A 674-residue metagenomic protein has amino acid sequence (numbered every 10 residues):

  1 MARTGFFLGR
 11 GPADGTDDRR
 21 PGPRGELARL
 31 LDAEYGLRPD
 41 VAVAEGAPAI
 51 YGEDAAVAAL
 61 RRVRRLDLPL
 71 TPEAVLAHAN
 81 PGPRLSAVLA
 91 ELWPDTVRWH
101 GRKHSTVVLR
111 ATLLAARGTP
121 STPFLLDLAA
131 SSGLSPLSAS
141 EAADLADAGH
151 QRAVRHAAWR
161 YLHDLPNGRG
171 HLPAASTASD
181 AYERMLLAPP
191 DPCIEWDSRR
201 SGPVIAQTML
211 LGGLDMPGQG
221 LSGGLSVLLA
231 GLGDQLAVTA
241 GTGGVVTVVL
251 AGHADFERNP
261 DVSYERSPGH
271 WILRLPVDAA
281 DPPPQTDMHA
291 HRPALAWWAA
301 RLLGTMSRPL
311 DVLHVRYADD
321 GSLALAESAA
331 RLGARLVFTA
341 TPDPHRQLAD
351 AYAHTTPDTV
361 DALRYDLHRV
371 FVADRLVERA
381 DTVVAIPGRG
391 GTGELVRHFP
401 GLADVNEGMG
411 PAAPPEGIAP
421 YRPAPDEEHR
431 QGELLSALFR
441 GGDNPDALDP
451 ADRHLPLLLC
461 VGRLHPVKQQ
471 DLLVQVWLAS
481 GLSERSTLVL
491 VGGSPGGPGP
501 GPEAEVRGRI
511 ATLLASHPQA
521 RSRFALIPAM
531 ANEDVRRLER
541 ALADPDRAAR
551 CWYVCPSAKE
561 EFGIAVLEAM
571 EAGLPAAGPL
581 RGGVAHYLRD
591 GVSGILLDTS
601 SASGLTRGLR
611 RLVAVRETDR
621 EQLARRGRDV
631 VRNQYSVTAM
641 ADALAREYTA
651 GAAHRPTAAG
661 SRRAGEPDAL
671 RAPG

Functional and structural regions predicted by a protein language model:
A2-E34, S179, L186-Y264: N-terminal subdomain of nucleotide-sugar transferases
R258-D261, A362-D443: A short, active-site helix/loop in glycosyltransferases that binds the activated sugar's phosphate group
G441-K468, V474, L488-V489: Conserved donor-binding/catalytic core segment of Leloir-type glycosyltransferases
G501-P545, C551: Nucleotide-activated donor-binding/catalytic signature segment of Leloir-type glycosyltransferases, i.e., the conserved
W552, E571, P575-G578, I595-L596: Short hydrophobic beta-strand element within catalytic cores of glycosyltransferases and related nucleotide-activated
A558: Aromatic "clamp/platform" in nucleotide-sugar-dependent glycosyltransferases that forms part of the donor/acceptor
A585-R611, T618-D619: Change "using UDP/GDP/dTDP sugars" to "using nucleotide sugars
E617-Y648: A charged, aromatic-enriched C-terminal amphipathic alpha-helix characteristic of glycosyltransferases across folds
